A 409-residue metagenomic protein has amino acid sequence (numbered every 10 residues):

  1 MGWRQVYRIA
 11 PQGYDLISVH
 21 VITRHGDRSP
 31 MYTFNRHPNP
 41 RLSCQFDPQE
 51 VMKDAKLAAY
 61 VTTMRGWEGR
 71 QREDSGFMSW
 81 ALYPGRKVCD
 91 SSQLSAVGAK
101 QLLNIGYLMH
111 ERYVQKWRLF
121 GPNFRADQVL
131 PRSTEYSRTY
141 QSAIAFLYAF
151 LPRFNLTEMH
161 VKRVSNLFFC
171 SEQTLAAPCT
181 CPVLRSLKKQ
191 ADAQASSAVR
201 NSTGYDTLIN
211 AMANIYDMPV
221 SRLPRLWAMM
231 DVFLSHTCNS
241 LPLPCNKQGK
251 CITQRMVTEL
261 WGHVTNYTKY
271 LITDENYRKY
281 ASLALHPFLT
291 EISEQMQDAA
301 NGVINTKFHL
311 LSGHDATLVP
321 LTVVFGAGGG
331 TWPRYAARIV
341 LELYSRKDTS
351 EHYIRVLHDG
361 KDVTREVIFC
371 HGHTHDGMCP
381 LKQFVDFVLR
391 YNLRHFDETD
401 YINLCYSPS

Functional and structural regions predicted by a protein language model:
M1-L130, T134-H309, G313-S409: Signature for phosphate-centric chemistry
